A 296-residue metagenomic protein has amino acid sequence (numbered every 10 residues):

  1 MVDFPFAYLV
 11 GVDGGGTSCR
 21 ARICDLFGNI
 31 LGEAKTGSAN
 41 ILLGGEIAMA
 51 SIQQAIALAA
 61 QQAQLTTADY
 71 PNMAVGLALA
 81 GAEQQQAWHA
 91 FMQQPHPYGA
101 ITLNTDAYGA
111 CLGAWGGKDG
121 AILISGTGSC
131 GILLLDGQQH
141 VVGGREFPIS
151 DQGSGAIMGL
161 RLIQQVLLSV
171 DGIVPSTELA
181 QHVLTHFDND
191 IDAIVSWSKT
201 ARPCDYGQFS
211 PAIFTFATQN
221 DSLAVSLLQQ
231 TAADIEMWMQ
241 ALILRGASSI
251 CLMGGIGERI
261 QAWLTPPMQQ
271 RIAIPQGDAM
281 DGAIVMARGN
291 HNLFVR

Functional and structural regions predicted by a protein language model:
M1-A68, A114-D119, I163-R296: ATP-binding/phosphotransfer module of carbohydrate and carboxylate kinases, centering on a glycine-rich
M1-F4, G99-L123, Q138: Conserved phosphate-binding catalytic cores of ATP/NTP-utilizing and phosphoryl-transfer enzymes
D13, D106, G126: Active-site glycine-centered loops adjacent to acidic/histidine catalytic or metal-binding residues that shape
A34, P95-H96, Q139-E146, L264-R271: Glycine/charged-rich beta-loop-alpha catalytic/anionic-binding loops adjacent to active sites
N40, I56-L103, W115, K199: Short beta-strand-loop/turn "lid" adjacent to the catalytic site in phosphate-handling enzymes
G76-A82, S125-T127, A247-G257: Glycine-rich beta-strand-to-loop/alpha-helix junction loops that act as flexible
I101, I124, V141-V142, Q270-G277: Short hydrophobic/aromatic-enriched beta-strand-loop microsegments
K118-S169: Glycine-rich phosphate-binding loop of actin/hexokinase-like ATP-binding domains
